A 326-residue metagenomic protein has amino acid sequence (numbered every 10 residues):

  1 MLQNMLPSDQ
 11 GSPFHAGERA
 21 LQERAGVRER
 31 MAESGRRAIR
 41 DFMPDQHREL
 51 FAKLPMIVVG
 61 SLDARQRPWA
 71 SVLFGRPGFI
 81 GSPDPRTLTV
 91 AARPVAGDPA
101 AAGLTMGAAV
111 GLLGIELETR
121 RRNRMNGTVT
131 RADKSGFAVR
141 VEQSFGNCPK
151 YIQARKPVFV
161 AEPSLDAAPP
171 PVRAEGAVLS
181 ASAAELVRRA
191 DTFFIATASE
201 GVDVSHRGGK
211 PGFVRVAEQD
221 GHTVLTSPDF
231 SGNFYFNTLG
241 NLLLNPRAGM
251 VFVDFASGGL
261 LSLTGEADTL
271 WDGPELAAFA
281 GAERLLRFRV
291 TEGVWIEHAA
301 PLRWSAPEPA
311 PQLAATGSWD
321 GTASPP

Functional and structural regions predicted by a protein language model:
M1-P326: Binding-site signature for planar aromatic cofactors or substrates
